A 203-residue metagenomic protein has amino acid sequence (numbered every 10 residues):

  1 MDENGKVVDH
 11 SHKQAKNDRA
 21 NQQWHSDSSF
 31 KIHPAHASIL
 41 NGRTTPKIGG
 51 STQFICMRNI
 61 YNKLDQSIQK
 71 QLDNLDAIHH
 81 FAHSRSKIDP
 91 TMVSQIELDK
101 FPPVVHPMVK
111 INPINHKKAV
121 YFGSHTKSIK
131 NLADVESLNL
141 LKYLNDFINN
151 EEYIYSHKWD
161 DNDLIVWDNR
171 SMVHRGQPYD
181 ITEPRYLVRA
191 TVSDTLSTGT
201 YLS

Functional and structural regions predicted by a protein language model:
M1-V166, R170-S203: Fe(II)/2-oxoglutarate oxygenase catalytic core
